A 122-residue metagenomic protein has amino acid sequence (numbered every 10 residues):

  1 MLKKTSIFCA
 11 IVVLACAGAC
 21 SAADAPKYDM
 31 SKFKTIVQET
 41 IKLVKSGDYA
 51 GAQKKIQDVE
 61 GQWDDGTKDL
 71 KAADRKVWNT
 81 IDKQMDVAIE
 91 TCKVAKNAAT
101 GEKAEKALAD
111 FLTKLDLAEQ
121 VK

Functional and structural regions predicted by a protein language model:
M1-C9: Bacterial N-terminal signal peptides that target proteins for export
C9-C16: Bacterial N-terminal signal peptides
A22-K122: Mature extracytoplasmic or organellar-lumen-exposed domains after removal of signal/transit peptides
